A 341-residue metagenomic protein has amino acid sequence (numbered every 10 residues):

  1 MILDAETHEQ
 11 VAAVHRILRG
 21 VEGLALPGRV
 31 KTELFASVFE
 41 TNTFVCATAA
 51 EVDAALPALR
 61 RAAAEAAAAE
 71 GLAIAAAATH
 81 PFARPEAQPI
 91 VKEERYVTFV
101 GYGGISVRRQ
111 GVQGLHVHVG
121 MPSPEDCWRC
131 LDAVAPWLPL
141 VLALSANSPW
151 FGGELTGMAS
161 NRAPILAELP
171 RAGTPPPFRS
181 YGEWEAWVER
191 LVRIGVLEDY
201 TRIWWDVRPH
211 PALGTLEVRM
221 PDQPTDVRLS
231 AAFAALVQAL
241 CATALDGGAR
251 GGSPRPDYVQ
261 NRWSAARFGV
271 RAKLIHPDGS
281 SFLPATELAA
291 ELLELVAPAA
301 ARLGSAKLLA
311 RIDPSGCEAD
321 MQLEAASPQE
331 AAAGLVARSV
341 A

Functional and structural regions predicted by a protein language model:
M1-E70, P85, F99, N161 (+1 more regions): C-terminal accessory/tail domains of diverse enzymes
A77, P81, E94-L115, V119-P122 (+1 more regions): Metal-dependent DNA replication initiation modules
